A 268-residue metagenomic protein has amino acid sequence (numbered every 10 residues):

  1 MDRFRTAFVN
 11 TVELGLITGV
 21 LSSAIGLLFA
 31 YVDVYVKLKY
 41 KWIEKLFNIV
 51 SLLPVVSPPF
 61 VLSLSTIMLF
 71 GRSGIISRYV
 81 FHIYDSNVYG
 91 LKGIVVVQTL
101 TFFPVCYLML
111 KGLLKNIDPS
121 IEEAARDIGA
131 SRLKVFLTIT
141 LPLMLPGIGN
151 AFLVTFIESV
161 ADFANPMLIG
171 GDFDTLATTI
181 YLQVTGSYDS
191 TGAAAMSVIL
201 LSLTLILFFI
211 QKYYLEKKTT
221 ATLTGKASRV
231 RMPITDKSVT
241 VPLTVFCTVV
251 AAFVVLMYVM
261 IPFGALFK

Functional and structural regions predicted by a protein language model:
M1-K115, L143-F163, A195-K212, S238-F267: Membrane-water interface segments at the C-terminal ends of transmembrane alpha-helices in multi-pass inner-membrane
K45-N48, F81, P119-D127, T138 (+1 more regions): Short amphipathic alpha-helical coupling elements at transmembrane boundaries
M68, D162-S187: Glycine-rich helix-loop "coupling/hinge" segments at transmembrane-helix boundaries in multipass transporters
I128-A130, P142: Glycine/proline-centered hinge or cleavage motifs at structural transition points of membrane proteins
K134, G171-A177, I206-V241, K268: Feature of multi-pass inner-membrane transport and sensor proteins that recognizes transmembrane helices together
T178-L203: Helix-loop-helix hairpin linking two adjacent transmembrane segments in secondary transporters
